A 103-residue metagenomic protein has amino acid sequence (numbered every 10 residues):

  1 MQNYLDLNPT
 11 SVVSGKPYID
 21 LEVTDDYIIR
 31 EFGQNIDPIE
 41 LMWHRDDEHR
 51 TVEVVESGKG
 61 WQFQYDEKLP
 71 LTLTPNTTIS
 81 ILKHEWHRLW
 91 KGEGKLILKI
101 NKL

Functional and structural regions predicted by a protein language model:
Q2-Y4, G60: Fe(II)/2-oxoglutarate oxygenase catalytic core
L7-R30: Transition segment at domain starts
D26-E48, S80-K83: Conserved short histidine dyad/triad with adjacent acidic residue
D46-Q62: Short, conserved beta-strand element in jelly-roll/cupin
Y65-E67, K102: Short acidic, glycine-rich loop/turn motifs
E67-H84: Short acidic-glycine-tyrosine-enriched beta hairpin
L82-L103: Ligand-binding loop in jelly-roll beta-barrel domains
